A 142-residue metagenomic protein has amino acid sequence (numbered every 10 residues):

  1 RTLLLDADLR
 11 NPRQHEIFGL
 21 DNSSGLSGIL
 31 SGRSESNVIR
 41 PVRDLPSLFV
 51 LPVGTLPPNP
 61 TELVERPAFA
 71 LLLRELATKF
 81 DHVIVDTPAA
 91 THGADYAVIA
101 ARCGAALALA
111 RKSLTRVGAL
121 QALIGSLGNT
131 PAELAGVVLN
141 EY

Functional and structural regions predicted by a protein language model:
R1-Y142: P-loop NTP-binding module
